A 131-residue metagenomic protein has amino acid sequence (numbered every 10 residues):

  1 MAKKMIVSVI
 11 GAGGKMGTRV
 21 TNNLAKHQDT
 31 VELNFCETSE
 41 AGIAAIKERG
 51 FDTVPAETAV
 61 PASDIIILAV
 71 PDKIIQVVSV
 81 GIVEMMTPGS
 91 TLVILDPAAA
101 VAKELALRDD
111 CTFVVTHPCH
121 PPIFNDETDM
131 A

Functional and structural regions predicted by a protein language model:
M1-R49: NAD(P)+-binding Rossmann beta1-loop-alpha1 motif at the extreme N-terminus of oxidoreductases
I6, L33-N34, D52, I65-I67 (+2 more regions): Structural motif
A12, E37-T38, V70, L95-P97 (+1 more regions): Fold-independent oxyanion-binding glycine-rich loops and adjacent beta-strand/coil segments at enzyme active sites
G14-V20, I75-V78, I123-N125: Short glycine/serine/threonine-rich phosphate/pyrophosphate-binding segments that cradle anionic phosphate groups
N22-A25, E48-F51, G81-E84, A106-D109 (+1 more regions): Short, glycine/charged-enriched secondary-structure capping and boundary segments
G50-S63: Short acidic low-complexity segments
V60-E104: Rossmann-fold NAD(P) dinucleotide-binding segment
L95-A131: Rossmann-fold dinucleotide-binding core
